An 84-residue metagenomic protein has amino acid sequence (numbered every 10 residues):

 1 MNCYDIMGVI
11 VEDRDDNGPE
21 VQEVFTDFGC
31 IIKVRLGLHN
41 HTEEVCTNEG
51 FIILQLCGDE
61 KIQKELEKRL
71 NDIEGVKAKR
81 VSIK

Functional and structural regions predicted by a protein language model:
M1-K84: Long, contiguous binding/interaction regions
